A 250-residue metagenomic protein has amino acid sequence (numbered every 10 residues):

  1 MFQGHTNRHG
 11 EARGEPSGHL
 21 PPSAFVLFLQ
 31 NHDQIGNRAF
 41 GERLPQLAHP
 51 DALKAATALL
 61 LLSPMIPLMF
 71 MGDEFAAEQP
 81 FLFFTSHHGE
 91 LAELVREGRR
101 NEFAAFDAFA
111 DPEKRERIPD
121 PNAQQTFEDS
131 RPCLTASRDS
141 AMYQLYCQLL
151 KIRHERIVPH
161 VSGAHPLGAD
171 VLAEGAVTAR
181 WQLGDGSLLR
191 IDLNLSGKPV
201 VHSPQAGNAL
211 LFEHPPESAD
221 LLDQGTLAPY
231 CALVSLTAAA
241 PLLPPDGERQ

Functional and structural regions predicted by a protein language model:
M1-A108: Conserved alpha/beta catalytic core and glycan-binding cleft of carbohydrate-active enzymes
F2-G14, M69-F70, F75-F84, F109-L189: Glycan-recognition and catalytic regions of carbohydrate-active enzymes
S17, D33-I35, F75-E78, G89 (+5 more regions): Short, solvent-exposed loop/turn segments at secondary-structure junctions
P21-A24, L62-I66, A173, D185-S187 (+1 more regions): Short, well-ordered loop/turn elements at secondary-structure boundaries
L60, E74, L149, D192-N194 (+1 more regions): Hydrophobic, well-ordered secondary-structure elements that form the walls of internal hydrophobic environments
H165, D170-L172, R190-L195, E217-D220 (+2 more regions): Structural signature of nuclease core domains in nucleic-acid processing machines
L189, K198-P216: Beta-strand-rich binding/interaction modules
L221-G247: C-terminal beta-strand-rich structural cap/linker in extracellular carbohydrate-active enzymes
